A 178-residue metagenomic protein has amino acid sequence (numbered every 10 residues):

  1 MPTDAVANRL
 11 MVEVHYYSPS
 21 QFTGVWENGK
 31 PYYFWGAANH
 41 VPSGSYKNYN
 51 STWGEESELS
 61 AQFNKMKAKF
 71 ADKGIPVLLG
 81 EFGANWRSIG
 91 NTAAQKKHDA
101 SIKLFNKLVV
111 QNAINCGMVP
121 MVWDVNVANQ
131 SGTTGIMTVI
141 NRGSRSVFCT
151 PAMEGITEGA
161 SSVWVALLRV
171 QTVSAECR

Functional and structural regions predicted by a protein language model:
M1-C116: Extracellular glycoside hydrolase catalytic/binding regions
I89-R178: Aromatic-rich peripheral "rim/lid" segments of glycoside hydrolase catalytic domains that contact and position glycan
